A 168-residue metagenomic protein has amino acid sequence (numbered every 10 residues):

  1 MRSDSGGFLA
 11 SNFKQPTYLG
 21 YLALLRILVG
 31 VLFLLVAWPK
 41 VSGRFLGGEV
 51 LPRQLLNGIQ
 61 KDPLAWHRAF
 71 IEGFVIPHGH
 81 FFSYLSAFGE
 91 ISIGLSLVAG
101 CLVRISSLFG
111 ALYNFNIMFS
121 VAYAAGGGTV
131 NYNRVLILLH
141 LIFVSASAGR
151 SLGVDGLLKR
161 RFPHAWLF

Functional and structural regions predicted by a protein language model:
M1-L95, A99-F168: Extended, low-polarity transmembrane helix blocks
